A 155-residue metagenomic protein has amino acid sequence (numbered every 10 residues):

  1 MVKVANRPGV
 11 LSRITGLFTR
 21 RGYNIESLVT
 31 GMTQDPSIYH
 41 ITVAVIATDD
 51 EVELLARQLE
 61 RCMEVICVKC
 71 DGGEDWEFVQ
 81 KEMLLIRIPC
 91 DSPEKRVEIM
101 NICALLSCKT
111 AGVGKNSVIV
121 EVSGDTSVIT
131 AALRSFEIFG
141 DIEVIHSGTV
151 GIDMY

Functional and structural regions predicted by a protein language model:
M1-Y39, A44-Y155: Long, contiguous binding/interaction regions
